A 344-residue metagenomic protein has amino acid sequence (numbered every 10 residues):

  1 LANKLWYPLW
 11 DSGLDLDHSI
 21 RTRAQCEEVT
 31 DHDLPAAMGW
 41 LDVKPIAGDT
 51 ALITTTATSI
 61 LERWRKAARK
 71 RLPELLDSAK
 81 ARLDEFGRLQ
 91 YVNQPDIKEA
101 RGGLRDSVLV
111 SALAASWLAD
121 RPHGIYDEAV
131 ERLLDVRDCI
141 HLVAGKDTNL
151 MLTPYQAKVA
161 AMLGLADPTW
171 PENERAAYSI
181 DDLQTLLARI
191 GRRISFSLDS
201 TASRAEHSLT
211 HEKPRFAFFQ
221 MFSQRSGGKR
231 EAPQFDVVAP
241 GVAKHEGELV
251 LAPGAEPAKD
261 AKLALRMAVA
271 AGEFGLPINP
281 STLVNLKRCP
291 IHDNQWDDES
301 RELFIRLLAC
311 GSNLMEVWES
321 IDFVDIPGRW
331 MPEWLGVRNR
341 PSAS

Functional and structural regions predicted by a protein language model:
A2-A343: Non-catalytic interface/linker regions that flank or bridge core catalytic/transmembrane domains
